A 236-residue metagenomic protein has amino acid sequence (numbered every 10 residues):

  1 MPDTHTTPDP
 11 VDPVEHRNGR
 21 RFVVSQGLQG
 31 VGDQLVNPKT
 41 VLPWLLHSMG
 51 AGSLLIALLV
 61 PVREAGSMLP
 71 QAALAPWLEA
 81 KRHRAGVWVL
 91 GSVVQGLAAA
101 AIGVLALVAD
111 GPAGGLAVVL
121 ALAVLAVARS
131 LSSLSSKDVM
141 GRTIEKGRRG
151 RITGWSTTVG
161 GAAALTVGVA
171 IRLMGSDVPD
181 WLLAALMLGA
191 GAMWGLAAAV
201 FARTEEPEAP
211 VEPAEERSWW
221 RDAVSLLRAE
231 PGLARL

Functional and structural regions predicted by a protein language model:
P2-L69, L78, Q95, A100-G103 (+1 more regions): Helix-loop boundary and gating motifs at the non-cytosolic
E64-Q71, T153-I171: Glycine-rich segments within core transmembrane alpha-helices of 12-TM secondary carriers
L69-G86, I171, G175: Helix-to-loop junctions at the C-terminal end of transmembrane segments in multipass secondary transporters
E79-G96, W155: Cytoplasmic membrane-interface "Motif A"-like loop-to-helix N-cap segments of 12-TM Major Facilitator Superfamily
R84-G86, G114-L116, L173-A192: A membrane-interface helix-boundary motif in multi-pass transporters
G91-P112, R172-L173: C-terminal ends and interior cores of transmembrane alpha-helices in multi-pass membrane transporters/permeases
A98, L105, P112-S132: Hydrophobic core of transmembrane alpha-helices in multi-pass small-molecule transporters, especially MFS/SLC-type
L183, L196-E215: Helix-loop junctions on the cytosolic side of multi-pass membrane transporters, especially the intracellular loop
